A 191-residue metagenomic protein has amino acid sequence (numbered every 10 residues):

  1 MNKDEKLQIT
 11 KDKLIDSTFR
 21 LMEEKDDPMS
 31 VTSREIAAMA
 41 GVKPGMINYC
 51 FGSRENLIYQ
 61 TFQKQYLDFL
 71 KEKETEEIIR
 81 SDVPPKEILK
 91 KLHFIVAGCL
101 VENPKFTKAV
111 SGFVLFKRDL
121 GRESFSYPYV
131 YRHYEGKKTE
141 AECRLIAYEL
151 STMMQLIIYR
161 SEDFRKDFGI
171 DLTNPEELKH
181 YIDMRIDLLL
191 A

Functional and structural regions predicted by a protein language model:
K6, T10-F19, I36, T61-Q65 (+1 more regions): Generic hydrophobic, amphipathic alpha-helix propensity
K13, E35, N56, K91 (+2 more regions): Amphipathic alpha-helical interaction segments
K13, L21-N56, Q60: Helix-turn-helix
E23-M29, F69, K73-T75, S161-E177: Short, flexible, glycine-rich and Lys/Arg-enriched loop motifs at helix boundaries that contact anionic partners
Q60, E74-F106, E140, I146-A147: Hydrophobic alpha-helical connector segments
L70-K73, S111-L145, E176, H180: Amphipathic alpha-helical packing segments from all-alpha helical-bundle domains
F94-L120, S161-D163: Amphipathic alpha-helical segments used for helix-helix packing
P128-E140, Y159-A191: C-terminal peripheral helix-coil segments that are non-catalytic and often amphipathic
